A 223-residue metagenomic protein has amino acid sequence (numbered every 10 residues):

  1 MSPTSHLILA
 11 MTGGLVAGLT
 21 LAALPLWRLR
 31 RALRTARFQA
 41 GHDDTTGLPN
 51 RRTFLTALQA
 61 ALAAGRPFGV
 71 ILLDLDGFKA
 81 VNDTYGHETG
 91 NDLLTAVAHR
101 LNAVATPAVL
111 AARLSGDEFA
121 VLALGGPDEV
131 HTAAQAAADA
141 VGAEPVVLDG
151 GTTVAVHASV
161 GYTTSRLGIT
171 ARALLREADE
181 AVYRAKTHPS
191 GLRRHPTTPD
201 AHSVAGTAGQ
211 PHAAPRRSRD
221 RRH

Functional and structural regions predicted by a protein language model:
S2-D44, R52-A61, A208, A214: Signal-transducing coiled-coil linker helices
R37-T56, L73-G86, T95: Conserved nucleotide-binding and Mg2+-coordinating catalytic segments in signaling enzymes
F38, R51-P67, A98-T106: Short regulatory alpha-helical coupling segments that immediately precede and/or link into cyclic nucleotide signaling
F78, V97, F119, V160: Hydrophobic framework residues that shape the active-site pocket of cyclic nucleotide turnover catalytic cores
A98-V130: Conserved helix-loop-beta segment at the catalytic/binding core of cyclic-nucleotide signaling proteins
R113, G142-A158: Catalytic core regions of nucleotide second-messenger enzymes
L122-V130, T152, H157-L174: Catalytic strand-loop-helix junctions within cyclic-nucleotide turnover domains
T170-R221: Catalytic/regulatory signature loops of cyclic-dinucleotide turnover enzymes and related class III nucleotidyl cyclases
